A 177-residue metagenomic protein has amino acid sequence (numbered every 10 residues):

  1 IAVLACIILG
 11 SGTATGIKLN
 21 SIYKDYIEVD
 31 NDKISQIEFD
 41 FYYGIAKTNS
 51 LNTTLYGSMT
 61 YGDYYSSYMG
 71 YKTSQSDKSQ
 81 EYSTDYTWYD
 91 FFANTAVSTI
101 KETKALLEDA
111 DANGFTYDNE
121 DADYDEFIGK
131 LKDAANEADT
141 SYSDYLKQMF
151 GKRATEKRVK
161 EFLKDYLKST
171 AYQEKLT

Functional and structural regions predicted by a protein language model:
I1-I22, Y142-T177: PPIase-associated folding chaperone regions across multiple families
K18-K157: N-terminal targeting/tethering segments
